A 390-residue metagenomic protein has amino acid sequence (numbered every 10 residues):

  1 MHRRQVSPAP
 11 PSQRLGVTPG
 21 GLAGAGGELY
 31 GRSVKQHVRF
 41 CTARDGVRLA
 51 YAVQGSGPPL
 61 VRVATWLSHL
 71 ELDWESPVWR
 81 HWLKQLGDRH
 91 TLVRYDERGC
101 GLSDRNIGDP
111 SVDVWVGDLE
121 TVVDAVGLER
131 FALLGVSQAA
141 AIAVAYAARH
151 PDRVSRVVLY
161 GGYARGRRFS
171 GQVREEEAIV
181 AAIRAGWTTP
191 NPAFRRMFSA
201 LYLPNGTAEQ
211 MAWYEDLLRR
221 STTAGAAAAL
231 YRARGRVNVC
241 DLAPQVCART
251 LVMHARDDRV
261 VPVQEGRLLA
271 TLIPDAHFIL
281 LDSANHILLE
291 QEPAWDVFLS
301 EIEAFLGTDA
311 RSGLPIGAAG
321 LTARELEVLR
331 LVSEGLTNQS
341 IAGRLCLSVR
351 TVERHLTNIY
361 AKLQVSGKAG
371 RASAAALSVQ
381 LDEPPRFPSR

Functional and structural regions predicted by a protein language model:
F40-L102: Conserved HGGG/HGGXW glycine-rich cap/lid loop of the alpha/beta-hydrolase fold
D113-F131: Conserved acidic catalytic loop of the alpha/beta-hydrolase fold
E129-G171: Conserved hydrolase catalytic core segment
Y160-D216, R220-Y231: Helix-rich cap/lid subdomain of alpha/beta-hydrolase
V246, V252-H254, D258: Short beta-strand/loop motif that positions the catalytic acidic residue of the alpha/beta-hydrolase fold
A276-I316: Catalytic active-site module of serine/aspartate enzymes centered on a nucleophile-bearing elbow/loop
T308-R330, P385-F387: Regulatory hinge/linker segments at domain boundaries that couple sensory/effector modules to output domains
A361-R390: Basic, Lys/Arg-enriched C-terminal extension of HTH/homeodomain DNA-binding domains
